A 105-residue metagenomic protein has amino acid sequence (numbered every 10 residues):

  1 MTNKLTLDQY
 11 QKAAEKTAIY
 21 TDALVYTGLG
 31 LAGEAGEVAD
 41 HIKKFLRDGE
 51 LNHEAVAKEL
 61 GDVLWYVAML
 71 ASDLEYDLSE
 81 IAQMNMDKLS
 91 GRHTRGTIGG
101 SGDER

Functional and structural regions predicted by a protein language model:
M1-R105: Flexible "arm" and connector segments at domain edges
